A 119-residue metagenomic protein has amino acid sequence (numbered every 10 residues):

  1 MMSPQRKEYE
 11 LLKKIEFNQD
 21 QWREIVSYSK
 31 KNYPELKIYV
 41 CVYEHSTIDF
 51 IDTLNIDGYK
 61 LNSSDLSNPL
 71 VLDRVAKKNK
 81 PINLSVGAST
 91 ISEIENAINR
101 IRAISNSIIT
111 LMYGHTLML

Functional and structural regions predicted by a protein language model:
M1-L119: Catalytic cores and adjacent flexible loops of soluble metabolic enzymes that perform enolate/carbanion chemistry on
